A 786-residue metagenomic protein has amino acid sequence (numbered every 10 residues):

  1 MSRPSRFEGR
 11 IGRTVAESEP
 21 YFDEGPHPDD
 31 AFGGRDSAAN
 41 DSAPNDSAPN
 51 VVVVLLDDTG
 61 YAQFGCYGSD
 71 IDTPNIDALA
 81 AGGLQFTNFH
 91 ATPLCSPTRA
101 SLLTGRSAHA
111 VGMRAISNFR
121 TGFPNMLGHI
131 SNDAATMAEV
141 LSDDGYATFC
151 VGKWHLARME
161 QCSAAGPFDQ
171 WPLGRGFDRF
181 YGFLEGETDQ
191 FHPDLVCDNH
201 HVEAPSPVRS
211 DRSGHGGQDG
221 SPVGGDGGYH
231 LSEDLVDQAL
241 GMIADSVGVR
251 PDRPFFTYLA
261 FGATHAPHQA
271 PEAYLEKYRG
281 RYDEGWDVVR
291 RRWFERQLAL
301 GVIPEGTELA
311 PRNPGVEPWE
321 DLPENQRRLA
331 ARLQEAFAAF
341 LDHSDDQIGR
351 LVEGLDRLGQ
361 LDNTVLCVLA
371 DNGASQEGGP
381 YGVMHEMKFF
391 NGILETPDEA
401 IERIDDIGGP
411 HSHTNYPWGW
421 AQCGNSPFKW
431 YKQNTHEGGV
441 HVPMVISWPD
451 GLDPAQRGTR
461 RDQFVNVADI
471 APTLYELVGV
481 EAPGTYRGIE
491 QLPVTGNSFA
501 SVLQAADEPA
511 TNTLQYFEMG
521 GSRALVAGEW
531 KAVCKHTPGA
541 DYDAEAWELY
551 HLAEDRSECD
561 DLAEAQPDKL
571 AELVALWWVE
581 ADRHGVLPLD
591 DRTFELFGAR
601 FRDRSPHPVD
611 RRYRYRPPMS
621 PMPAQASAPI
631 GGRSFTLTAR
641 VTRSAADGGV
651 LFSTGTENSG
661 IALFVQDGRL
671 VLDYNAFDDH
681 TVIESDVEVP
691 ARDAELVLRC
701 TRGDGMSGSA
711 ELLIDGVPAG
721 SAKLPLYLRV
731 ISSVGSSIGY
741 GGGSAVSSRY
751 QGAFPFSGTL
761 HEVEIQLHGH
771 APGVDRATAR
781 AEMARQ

Functional and structural regions predicted by a protein language model:
M1-D543, W547, R556-A575, L589 (+4 more regions): Formylglycine-dependent sulfatase
A108, E554, H768-P772: Acidic glycine-/aspartate-rich tracts in secreted/extracellular proteins
L156, G479, D582, I765-H768: Non-catalytic alpha-helical coupling and interface elements of nucleotide-dependent molecular machines and regulators
T257, M444-I446, L525, E548-Y550 (+3 more regions): Short beta-strand motif preference
A553-S557, G716-V717: Asp-box/BNR beta-propeller loop motif
V574-R592: Charge-dense polyanion-binding interfaces
P588-Q786: Extracellular glycan-associated modules
